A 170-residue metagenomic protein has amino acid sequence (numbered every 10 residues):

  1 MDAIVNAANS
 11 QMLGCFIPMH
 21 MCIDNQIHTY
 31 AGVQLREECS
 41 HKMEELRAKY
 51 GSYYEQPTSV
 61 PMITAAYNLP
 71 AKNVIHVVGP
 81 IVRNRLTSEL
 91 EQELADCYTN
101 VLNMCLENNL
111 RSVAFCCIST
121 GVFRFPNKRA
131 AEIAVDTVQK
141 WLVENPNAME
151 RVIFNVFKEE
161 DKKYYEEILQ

Functional and structural regions predicted by a protein language model:
M1-Q170: Macrodomain-like recognition of ADP-ribose-binding/processing modules
